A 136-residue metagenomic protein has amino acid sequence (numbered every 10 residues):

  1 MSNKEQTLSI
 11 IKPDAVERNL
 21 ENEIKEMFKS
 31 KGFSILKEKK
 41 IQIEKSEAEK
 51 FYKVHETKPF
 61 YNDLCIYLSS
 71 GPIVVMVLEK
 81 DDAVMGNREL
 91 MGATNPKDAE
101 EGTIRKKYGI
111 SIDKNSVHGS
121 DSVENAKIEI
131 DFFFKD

Functional and structural regions predicted by a protein language model:
M1-D136: Non-catalytic terminal and connector segments of soluble metabolic enzymes
